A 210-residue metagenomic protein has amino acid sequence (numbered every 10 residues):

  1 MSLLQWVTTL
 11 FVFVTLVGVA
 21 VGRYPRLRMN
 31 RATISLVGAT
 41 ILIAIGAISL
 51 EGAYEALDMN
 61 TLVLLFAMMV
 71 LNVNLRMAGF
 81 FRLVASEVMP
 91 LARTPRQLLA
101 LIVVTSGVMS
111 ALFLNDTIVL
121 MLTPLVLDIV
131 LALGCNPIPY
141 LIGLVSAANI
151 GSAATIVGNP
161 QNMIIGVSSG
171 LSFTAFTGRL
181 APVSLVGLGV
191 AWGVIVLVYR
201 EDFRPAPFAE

Functional and structural regions predicted by a protein language model:
M1-V14, S86, L197-E210: Intrinsically disordered, low-complexity non-transmembrane regions of multi-pass membrane transporters
M1-W6, R26-M29, E51-T61, L171-V183: Interfacial loop-to-helix junctions that mark the boundaries of transmembrane helices in multi-pass membrane
W6-L16, R26-A47, M59-V70: Hydrophobic mid-bilayer segments of alpha-helices in multi-pass membrane transport proteins, especially secondary
T9-F13, T33-V37, L62, Q97-V104 (+4 more regions): Hydrophobic alpha-helical transmembrane segments
L10-F13, V17, V37-T40, A44 (+5 more regions): Generic alpha-helical transmembrane segments of integral inner-membrane proteins, especially permease/transport modules
E51-I138: Membrane-embedded alpha-helical segments and adjacent helix-loop junctions characteristic of multi-pass solute
S110-L120, P139-L171, A191-L197: Alpha-helical transmembrane segments and, especially, the helix-loop junctions at the ends of these helices
C135, T174-E210: Juxtamembrane and boundary regions of transmembrane helices in multi-pass small-molecule transporters and channels
